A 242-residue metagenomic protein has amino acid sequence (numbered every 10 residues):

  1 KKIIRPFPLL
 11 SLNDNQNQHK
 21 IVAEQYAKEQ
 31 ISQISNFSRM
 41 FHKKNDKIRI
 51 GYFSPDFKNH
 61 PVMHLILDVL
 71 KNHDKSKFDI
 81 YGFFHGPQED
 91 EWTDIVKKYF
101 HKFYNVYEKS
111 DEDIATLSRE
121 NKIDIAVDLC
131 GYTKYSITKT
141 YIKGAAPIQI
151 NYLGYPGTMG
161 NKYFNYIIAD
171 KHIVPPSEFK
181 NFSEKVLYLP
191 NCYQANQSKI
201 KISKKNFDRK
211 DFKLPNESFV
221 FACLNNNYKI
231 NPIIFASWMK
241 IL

Functional and structural regions predicted by a protein language model:
K1-L214, N226, A236: Alpha-helical solenoid repeat scaffolds of the TPR/TPR-like class and their adjacent stem/linker regions that mediate
A222-I233: Substrate-binding clefts and catalytic carboxylate motifs of secreted carbohydrate-active enzymes
K240-L242: Short, intrinsically disordered, charge-balanced linker/junction segments flanking boundaries in proteins
